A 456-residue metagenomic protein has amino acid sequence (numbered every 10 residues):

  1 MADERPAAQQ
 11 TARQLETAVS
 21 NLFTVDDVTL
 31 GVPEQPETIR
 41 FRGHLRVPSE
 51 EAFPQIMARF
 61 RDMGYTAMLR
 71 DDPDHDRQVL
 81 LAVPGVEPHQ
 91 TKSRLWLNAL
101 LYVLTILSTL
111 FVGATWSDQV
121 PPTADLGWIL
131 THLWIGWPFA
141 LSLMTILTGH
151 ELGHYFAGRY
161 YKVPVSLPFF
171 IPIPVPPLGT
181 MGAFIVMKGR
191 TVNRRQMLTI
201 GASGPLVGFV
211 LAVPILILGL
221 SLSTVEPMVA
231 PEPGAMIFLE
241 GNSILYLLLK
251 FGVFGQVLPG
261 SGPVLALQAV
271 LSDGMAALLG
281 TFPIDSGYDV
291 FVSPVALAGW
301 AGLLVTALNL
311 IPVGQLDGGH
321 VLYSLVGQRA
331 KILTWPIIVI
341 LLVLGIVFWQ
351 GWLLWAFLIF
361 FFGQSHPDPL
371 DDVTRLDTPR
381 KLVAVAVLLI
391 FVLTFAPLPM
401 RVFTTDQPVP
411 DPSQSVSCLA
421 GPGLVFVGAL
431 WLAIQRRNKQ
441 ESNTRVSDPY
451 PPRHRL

Functional and structural regions predicted by a protein language model:
M1-L456: Hydrophobic transmembrane alpha-helices and their immediate loop junctions in multi-pass integral membrane proteins
